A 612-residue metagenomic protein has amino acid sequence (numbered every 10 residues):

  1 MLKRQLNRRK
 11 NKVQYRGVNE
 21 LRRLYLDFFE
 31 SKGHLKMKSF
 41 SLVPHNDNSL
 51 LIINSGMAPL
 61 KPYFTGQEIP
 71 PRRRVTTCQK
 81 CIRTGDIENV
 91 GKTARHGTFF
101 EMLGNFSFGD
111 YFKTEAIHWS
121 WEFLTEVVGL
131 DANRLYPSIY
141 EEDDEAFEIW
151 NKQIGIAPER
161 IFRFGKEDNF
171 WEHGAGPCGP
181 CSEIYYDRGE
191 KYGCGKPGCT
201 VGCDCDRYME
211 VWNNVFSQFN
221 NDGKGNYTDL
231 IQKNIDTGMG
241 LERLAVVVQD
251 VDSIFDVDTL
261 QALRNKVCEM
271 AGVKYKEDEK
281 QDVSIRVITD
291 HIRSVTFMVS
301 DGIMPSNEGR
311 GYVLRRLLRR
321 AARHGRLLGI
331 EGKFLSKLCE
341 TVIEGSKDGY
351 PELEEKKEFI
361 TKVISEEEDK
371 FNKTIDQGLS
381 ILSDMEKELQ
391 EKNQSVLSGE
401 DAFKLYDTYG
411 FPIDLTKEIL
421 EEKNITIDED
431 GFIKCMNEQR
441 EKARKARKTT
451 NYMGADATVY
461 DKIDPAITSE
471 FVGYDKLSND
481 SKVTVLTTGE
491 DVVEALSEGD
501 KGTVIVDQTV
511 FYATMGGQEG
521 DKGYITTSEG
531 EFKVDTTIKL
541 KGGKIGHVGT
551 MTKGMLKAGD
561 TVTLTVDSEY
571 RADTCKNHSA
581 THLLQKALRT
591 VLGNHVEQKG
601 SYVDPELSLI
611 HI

Functional and structural regions predicted by a protein language model:
L2-I610: A glycine- and charged-residue-rich anion-binding loop/surface
